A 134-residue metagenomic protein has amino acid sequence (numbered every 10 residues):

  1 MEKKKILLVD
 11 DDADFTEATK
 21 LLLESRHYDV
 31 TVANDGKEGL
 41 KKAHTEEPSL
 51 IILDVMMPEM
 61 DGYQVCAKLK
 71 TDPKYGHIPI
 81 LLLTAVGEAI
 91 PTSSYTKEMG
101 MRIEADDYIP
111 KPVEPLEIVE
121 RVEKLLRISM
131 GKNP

Functional and structural regions predicted by a protein language model:
D10, D54, T84: Active-site residues of response regulator receiver
A13-T31: Two-component/phosphorelay signaling modules centered on CheY-like receiver
V32-K41, G62: Helix N-cap/capping motif at the beta->alpha junctions
K41, Y63-G76: Short amphipathic alpha-helix used as the core "switch/output" element in two-component signaling
E46-I52: Active-site beta3 strand of CheY-like receiver
M57: Receiver (REC) domain active-site loop signature in two-component systems and cognate sites in sensor histidine kinases
Q64, G87-D107, L116, E120: Alpha4 helix (beta4-alpha4-beta5 surface) of REC/receiver domains from two-component response regulators
K111: A Lys-centered signature of the CheY-like receiver
